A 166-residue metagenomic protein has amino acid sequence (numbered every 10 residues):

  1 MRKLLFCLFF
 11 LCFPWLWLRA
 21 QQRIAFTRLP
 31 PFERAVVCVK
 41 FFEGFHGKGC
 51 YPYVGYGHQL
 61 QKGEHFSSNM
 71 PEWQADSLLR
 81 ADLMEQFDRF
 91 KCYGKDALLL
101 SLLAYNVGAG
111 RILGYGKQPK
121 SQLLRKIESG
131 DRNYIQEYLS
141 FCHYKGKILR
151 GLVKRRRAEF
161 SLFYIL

Functional and structural regions predicted by a protein language model:
L4-F13: Sec-dependent N-terminal signal peptides
F10, F32-V36, Y93-L102, Y134-I135: Alpha-helical scaffolds flanking conserved acidic
F13-R19: C-terminal segment of classical bacterial N-terminal signal peptides
R19-H46, H58-G63, M70-R89, A109-L166: Long, amphipathic alpha-helical surface segments
G47-Y51, R89-L99, E137: Surface-exposed patches in mature extracellular/periplasmic domains of secreted proteins
Y51-V54, H58: Early exported N-terminus immediately downstream of N-terminal targeting peptides
L103-V107: Alpha-helical transition-metal enzyme core signature, strongest for iron centers
